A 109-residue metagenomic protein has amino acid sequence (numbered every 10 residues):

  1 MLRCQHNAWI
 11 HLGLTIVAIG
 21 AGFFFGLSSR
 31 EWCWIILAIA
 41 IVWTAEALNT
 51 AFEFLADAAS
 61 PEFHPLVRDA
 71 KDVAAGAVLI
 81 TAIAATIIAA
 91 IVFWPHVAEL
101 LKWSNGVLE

Functional and structural regions predicted by a protein language model:
L2-L48, A59, F63, K71 (+1 more regions): Hydrophobic alpha-helical transmembrane segments
E53, A70: Residue-level signal for inorganic ion chemistry
V67: Histidine-centered, metal-coordinating catalytic motifs and their short helical/loop contexts
